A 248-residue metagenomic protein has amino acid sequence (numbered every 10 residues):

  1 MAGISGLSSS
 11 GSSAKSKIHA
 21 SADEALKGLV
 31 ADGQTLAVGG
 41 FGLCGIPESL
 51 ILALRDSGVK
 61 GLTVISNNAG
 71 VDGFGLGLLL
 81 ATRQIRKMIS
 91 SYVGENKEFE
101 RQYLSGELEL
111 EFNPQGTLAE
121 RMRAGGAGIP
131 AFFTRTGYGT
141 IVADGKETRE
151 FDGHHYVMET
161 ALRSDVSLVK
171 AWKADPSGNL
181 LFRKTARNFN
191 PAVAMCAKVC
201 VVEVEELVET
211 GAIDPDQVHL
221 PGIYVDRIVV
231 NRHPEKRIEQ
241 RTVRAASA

Functional and structural regions predicted by a protein language model:
A2-A248: Conserved alpha/beta enzyme-core scaffold
